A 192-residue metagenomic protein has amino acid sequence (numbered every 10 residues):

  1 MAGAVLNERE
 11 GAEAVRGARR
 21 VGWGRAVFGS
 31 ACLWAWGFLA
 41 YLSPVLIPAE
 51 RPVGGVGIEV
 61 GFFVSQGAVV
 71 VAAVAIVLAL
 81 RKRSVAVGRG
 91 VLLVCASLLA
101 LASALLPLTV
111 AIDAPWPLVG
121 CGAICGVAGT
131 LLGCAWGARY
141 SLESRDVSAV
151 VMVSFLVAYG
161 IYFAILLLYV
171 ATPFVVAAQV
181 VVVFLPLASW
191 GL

Functional and structural regions predicted by a protein language model:
A14-F63: Pair of pore-lining "gating" transmembrane helices in MFS-fold secondary transporters
V60-K82: Central cavity-lining transmembrane alpha-helices of secondary-active solute carriers, predominantly the Major
L80-A96: Cytoplasmic membrane-interface "Motif A"-like loop-to-helix N-cap segments of 12-TM Major Facilitator Superfamily
A96-A111: C-terminal ends and interior cores of transmembrane alpha-helices in multi-pass membrane transporters/permeases
P115-L132: Hydrophobic core of transmembrane alpha-helices in multi-pass small-molecule transporters, especially MFS/SLC-type
G129-E143: Intracellular juxtamembrane helix-capping segments at the cytosolic ends of symmetry-related transmembrane helices
R145-V170: Glycine-rich segments within core transmembrane alpha-helices of 12-TM secondary carriers
V176-G191: Symmetry-related core transmembrane helices of the 12-TM Major Facilitator Superfamily/SLC fold
